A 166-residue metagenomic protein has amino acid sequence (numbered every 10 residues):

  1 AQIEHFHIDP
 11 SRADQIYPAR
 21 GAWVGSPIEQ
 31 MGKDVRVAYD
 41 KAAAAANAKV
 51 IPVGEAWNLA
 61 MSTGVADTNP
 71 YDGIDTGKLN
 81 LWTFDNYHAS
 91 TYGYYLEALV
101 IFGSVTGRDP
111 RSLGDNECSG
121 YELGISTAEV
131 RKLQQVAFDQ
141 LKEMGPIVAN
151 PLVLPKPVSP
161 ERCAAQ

Functional and structural regions predicted by a protein language model:
A1-I3, K49-P52, G103: Structural recognition of the beta-strand scaffold that forms the well-ordered cores of secreted hydrolase catalytic
Q2-H5, I28: Cell wall/extracellular polymer interaction/catalysis modules
E4-F6, A56-W57: Short glycine-enriched loops at secondary-structure junctions
D9-E55, G77-K78, W82-Y95: Substrate-gating cap/lid alpha-helix
P52-N58, D115-E117: Acidic carboxylate-rich catalytic motifs and surrounding loops in phosphoryl-/glycosyl-chemistry enzymes
M61: Non-catalytic carbohydrate-binding regions of carbohydrate-active enzymes
G64-A66: Short helix-loop boundary/capping segments
Y71-Q166: Conserved catalytic region of serine esterases and O-acyltransferases that act on ester linkages in lipids
